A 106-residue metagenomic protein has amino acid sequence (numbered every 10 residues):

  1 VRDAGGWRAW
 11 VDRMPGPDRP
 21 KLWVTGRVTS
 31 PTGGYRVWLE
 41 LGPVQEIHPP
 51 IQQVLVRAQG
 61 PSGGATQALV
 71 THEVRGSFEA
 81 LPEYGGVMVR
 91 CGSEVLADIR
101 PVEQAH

Functional and structural regions predicted by a protein language model:
V1-H106: Exposed, flexible binding/inhibitory loops of compact, secreted disulfide-stabilized domains
